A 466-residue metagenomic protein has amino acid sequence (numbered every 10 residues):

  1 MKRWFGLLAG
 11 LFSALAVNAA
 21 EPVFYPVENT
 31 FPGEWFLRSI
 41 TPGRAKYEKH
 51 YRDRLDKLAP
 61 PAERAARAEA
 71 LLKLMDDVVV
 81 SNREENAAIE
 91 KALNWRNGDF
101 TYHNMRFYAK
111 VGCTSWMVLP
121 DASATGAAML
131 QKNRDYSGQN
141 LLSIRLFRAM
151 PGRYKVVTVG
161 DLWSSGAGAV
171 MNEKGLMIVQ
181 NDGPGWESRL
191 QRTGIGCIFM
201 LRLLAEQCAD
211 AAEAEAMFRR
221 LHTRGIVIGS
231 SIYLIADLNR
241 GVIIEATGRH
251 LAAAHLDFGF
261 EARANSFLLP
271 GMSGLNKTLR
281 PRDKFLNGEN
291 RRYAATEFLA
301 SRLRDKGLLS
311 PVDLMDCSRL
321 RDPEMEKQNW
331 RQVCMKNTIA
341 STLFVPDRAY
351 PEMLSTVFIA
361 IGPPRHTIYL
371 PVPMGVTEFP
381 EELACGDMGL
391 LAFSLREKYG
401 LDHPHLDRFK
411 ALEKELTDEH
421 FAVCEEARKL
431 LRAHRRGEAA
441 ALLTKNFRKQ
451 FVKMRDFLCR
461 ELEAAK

Functional and structural regions predicted by a protein language model:
M1-W4: Positively charged n-region of N-terminal signal peptides that target proteins for export
G6-A14: Bacterial N-terminal signal peptides
L15-A19: Sec/Tat signal peptide C-region and signal peptidase I cleavage site
A20-E85, I89-A92, A122-M129, N133-R220 (+1 more regions): C-terminal, well-structured catalytic/ligand-binding subdomain of enzymes
I89-Q131: Gly/Pro-rich turn-and-neighbor structural signature
